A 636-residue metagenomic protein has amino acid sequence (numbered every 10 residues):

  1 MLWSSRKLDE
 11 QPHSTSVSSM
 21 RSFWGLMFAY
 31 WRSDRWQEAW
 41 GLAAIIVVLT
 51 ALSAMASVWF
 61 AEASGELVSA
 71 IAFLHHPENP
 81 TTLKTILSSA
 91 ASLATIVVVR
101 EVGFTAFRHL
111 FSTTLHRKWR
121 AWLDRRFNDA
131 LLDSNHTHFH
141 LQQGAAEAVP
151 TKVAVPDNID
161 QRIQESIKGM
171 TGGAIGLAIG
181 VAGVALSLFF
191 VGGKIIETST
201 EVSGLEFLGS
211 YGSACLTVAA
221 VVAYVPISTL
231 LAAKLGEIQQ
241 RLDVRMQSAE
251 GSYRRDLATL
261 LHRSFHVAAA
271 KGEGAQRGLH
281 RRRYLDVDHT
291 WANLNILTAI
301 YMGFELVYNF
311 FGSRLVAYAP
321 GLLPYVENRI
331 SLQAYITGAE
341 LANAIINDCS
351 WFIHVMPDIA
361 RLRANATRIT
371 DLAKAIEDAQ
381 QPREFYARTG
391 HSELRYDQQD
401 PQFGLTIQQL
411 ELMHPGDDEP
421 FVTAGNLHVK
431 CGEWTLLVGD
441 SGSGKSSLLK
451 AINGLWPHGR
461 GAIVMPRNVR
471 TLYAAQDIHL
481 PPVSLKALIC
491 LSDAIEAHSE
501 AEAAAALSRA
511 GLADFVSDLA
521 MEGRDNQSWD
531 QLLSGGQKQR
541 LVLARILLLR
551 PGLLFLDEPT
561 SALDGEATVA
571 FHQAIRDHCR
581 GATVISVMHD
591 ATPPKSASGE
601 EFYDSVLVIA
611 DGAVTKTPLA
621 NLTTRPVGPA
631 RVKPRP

Functional and structural regions predicted by a protein language model:
M1-S57, S69-L93, R108-S112, H138-A185 (+6 more regions): Membrane-integrated ABC transporters
V48, A61, F104-T105, I179-S210 (+3 more regions): A hydrophobic transmembrane-helix motif
A146-T151, P481, A503, A510-L541 (+4 more regions): ABC-fold ATPase nucleotide-binding domain signature/coupling loops
G169, L242-H262, A268-V316, D358-R361 (+2 more regions): An intracellular "coupling" helix at the cytosolic face of ABC transporter transmembrane type-1 domains
H266-G272, V316, I336-P382: Cytosolic ends of transmembrane helices, especially the final helix of ABC transmembrane type-1 domains
N453: Helix-to-loop junction immediately C-terminal to a conserved catalytic motif
R470, K486-S528, H572-Q573: ABC ATPase nucleotide-binding domain helical subdomain, centered on the C-loop/LSGGQ "ABC signature"
L548-G552, G581: A short, proline-enriched helix->beta-strand linker immediately N-terminal to the Walker B motif in ABC-type P-loop
